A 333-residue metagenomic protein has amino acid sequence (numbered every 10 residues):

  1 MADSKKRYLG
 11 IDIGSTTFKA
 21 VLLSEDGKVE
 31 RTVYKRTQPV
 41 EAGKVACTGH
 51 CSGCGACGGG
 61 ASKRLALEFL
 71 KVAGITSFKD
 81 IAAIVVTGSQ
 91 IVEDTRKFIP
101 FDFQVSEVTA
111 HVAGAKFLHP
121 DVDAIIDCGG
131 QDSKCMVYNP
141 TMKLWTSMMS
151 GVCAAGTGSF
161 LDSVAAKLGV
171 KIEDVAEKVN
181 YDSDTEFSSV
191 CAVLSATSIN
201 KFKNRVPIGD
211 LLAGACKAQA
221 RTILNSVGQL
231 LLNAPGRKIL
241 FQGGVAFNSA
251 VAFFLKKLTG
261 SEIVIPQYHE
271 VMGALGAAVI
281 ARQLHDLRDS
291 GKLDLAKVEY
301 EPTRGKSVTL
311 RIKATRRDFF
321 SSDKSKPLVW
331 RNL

Functional and structural regions predicted by a protein language model:
A2-D26, V122-T141, L333: Gly/Thr-rich phosphate-binding beta-strand-loop-beta motif of the actin/hexokinase/Hsp70
Y8-G60, L144-S147, G151: Short glycine-rich, Thr/Ser-proximal phosphate-binding strand/loop in the N-terminal lobe of ATP-dependent enzymes
T37, H50-A56, A73-V108, W145-T146: Short beta-strand-loop/turn "lid" adjacent to the catalytic site in phosphate-handling enzymes
G88-I91, A218, L231-L258, H269-G273: Glycine-rich phosphate-binding loops at beta-strand->alpha-helix junctions
F101-V108, K256-L275: Conserved phosphate-binding/catalytic loops in two-lobed NTP-binding clefts
V137-M142, S150-G151, G158-V193, R288-G305: A short helix-loop
S195-Q229: Adenine-nucleotide phosphate-binding core of ATP-dependent small-molecule kinases
Q283-L333: Acidic, glycine/GT-rich loop-and beta-edge segments that sit at the periphery of enzyme/chaperone cores
